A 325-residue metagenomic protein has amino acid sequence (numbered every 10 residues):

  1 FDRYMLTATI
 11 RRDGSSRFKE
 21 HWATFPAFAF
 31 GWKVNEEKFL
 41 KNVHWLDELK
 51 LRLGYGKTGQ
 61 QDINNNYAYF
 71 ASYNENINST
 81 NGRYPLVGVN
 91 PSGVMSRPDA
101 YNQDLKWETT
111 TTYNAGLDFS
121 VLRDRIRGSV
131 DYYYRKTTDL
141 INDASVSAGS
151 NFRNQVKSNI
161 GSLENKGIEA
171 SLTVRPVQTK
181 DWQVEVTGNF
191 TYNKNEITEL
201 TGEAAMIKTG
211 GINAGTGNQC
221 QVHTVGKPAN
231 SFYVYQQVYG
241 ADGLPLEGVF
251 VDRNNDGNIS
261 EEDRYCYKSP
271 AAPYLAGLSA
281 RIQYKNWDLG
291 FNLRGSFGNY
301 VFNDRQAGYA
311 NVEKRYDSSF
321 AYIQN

Functional and structural regions predicted by a protein language model:
F1-H223, I282: Extracellular/periplasmic, surface-exposed regions of secreted and cell-surface proteins
Y67-A68, S158, E164, V177-P270 (+3 more regions): Conserved small-residue
D118, Q236, S279: Short, surface-exposed charged micro-motifs
R125-S129, G308, Y316: Short, mixed-charge, low-aromatic patches
S269-F302: Glycine-rich, aromatic-lined ligand/substrate-binding cores of catalytic and carbohydrate-binding domains
